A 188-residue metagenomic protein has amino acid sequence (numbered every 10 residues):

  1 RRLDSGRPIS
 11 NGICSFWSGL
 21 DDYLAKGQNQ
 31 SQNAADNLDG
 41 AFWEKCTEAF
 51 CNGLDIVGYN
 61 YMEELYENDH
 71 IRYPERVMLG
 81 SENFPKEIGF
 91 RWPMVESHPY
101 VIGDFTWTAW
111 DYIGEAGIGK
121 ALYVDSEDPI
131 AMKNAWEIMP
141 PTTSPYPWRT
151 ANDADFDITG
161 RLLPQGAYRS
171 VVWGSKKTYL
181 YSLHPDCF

Functional and structural regions predicted by a protein language model:
R1-A34, L38-A41, K45-F188: Substrate-binding clefts and catalytic carboxylate motifs of secreted carbohydrate-active enzymes
